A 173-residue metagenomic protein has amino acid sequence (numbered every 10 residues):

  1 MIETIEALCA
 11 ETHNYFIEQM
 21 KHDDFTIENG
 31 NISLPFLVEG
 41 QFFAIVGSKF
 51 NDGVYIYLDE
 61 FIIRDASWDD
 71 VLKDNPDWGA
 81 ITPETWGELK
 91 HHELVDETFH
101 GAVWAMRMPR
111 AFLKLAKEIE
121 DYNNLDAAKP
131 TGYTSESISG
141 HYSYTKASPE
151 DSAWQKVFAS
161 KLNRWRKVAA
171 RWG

Functional and structural regions predicted by a protein language model:
M1-L37, A102-G173: Short loop/turn elements at secondary-structure junctions
A7-P35, G40-L72, P76-A80: Beta-strand-enriched, solvent-exposed domains that form extended recognition/catalytic surfaces
F50, D65, D70-R107: Surface-exposed interaction regions enriched in Ser/Thr/Asp/Glu that occur as long low-complexity tracts or repetitive
